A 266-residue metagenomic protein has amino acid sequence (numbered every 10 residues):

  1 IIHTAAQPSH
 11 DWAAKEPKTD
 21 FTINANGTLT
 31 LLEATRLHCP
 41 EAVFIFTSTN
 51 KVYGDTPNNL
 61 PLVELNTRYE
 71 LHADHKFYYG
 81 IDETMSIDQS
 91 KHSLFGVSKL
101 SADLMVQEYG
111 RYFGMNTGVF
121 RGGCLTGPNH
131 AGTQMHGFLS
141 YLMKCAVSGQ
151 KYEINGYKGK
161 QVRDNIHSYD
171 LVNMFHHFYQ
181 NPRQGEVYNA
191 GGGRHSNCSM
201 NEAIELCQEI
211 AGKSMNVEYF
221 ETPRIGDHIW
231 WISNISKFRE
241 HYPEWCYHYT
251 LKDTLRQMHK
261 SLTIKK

Functional and structural regions predicted by a protein language model:
I1, L171, F175, A190 (+3 more regions): Non-catalytic, hydrophobic alpha-helical segments
I1-G123: N-terminal Rossmann-like NAD(P)+-binding domain of SDR-like oxidoreductases, especially those catalyzing
R68-S86, M143-G156, N181, I210-Y219: A short C-terminal helix-loop "cap" of Rossmann-like NAD(P)-dependent dehydrogenase/epimerase domains
L100, F113-N116, T126-Y141, Q150 (+5 more regions): Glycine/proline-rich active-site loop of Rossmann-fold NAD(P)-dependent oxidoreductases
Y157-K158, V187-N189, N201-I204, G212-W230: C-terminal "lid/loop" region of Rossmann-like NAD(P)-dependent oxidoreductases
R163-D170, T250: A conserved structural motif in NAD(P)-dependent oxidoreductases
S168, V187, P223-C246: Conserved C-terminal active-site "lid" loop/helix of NAD(P)H-dependent oxidoreductases that clamps the redox cofactor
S236-K237, Y249-K266: Amphipathic terminal alpha-helices
